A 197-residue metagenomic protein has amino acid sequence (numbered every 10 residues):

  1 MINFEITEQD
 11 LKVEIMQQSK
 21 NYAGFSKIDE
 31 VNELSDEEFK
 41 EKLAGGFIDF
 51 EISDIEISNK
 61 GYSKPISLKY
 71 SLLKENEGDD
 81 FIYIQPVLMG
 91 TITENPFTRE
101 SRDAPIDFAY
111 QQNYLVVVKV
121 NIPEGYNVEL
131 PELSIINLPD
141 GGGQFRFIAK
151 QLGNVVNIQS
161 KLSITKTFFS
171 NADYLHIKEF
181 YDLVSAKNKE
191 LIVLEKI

Functional and structural regions predicted by a protein language model:
M1-I197: A sensor for short, sequence-defined functional sites
